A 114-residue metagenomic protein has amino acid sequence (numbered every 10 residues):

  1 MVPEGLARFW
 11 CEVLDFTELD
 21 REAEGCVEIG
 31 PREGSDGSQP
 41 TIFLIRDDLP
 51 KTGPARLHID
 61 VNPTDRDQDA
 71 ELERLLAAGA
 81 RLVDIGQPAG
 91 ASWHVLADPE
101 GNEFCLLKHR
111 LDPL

Functional and structural regions predicted by a protein language model:
M1-E22, P31-D84, A97-L114: Glyoxalase I/VOC metalloenzyme domain signal
A23-C26, P88-S92: Short acidic/glycine-enriched loop/turn segments that link adjacent beta-strands
